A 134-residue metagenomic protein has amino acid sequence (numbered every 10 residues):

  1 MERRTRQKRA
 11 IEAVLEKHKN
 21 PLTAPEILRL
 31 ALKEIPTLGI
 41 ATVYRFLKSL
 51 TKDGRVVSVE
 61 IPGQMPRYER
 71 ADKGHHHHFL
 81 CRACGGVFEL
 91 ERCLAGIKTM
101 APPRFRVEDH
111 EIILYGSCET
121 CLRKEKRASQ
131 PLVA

Functional and structural regions predicted by a protein language model:
M1-A13: Short alpha-helical segments that sit at the start of domains
K17-E26: Short capping segments at the starts of secondary-structure elements
E26-L32, V43: A short acidic, leucine-rich amphipathic alpha-helix
K33, S49: Alpha-helical DNA-recognition elements
Y44-K48: Short, hydrophobic-biased segments on the C-terminal half of alpha helices that form "recognition helices"
G54: Glycine-centered, phosphate/nucleic-acid-interacting loop/turn motifs that mediate DNA/RNA or nucleotide
V57-S58, P62, P66-A134: Non-DNA-binding regulatory cores of transcription-related proteins, predominantly C-terminal effector-binding
